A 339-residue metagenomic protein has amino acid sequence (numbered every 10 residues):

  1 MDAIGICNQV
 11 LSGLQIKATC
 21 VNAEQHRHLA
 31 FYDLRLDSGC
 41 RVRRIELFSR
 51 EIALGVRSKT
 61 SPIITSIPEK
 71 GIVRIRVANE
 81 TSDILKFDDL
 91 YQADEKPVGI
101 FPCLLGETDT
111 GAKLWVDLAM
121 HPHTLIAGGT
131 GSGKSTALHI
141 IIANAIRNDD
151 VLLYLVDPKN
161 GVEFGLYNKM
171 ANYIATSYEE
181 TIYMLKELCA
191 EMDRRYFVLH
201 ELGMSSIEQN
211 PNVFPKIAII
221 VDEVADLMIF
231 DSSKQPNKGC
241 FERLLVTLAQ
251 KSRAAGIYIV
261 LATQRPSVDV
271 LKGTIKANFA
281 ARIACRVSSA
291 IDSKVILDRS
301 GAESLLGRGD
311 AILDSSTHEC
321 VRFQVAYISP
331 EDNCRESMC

Functional and structural regions predicted by a protein language model:
I6-N22, R27-R35, C40-R44, E51-G55 (+6 more regions): P-loop NTPase catalytic phosphate-binding loop
